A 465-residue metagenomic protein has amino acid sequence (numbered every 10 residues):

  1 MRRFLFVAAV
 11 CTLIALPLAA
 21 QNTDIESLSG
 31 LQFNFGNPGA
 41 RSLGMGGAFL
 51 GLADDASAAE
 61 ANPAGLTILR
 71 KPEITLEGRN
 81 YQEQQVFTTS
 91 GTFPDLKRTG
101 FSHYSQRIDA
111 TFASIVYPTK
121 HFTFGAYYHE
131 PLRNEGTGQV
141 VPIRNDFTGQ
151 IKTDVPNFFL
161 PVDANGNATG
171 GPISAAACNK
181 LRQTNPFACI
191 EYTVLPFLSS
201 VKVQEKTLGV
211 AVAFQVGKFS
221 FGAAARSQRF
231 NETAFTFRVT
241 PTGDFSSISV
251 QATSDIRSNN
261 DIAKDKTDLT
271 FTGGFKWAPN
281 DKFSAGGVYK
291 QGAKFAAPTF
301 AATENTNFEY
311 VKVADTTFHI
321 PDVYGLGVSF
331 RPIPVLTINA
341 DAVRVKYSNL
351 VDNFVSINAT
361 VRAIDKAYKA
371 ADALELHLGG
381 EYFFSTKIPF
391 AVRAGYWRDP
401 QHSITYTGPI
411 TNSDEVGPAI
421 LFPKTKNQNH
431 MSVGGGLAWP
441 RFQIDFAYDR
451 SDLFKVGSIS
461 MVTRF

Functional and structural regions predicted by a protein language model:
M1-F6: Bacterial N-terminal signal peptides that target proteins for export
C11-T12, K71: Repetitive helical segments and hydrophobic/amphipathic motifs
A15-P17: N-terminal signal peptide c-region/cleavage motif recognized by signal peptidases
Q21-L43, A110-F112, V116-F465: Outer-membrane beta-barrel porins/channels
A40, L52-A61, T67-I151, E205: Outer-membrane beta-barrel translocator/receptor signature
A61-N62, I364: Short structured motifs
